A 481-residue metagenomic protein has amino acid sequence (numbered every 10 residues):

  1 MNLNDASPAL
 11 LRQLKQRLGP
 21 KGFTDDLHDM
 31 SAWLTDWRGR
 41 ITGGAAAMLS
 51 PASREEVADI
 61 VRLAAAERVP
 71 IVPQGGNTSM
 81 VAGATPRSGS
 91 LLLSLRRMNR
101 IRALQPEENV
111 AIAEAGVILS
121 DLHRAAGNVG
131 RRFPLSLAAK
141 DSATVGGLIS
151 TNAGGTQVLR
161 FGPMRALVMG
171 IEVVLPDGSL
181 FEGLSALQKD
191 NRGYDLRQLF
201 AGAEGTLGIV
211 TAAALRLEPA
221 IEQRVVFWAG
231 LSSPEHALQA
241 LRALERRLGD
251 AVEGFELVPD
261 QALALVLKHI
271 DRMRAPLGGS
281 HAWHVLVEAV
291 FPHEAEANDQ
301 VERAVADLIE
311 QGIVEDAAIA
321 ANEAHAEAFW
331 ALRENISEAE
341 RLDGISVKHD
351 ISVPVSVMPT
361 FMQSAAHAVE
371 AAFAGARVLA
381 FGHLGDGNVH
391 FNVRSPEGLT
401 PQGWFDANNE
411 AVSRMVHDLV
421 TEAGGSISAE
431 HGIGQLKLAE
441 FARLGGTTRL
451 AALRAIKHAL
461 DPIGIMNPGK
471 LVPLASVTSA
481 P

Functional and structural regions predicted by a protein language model:
M1-R62, S79-N109, A262-R274, E323-V347 (+3 more regions): N-terminal flexible segment immediately upstream of the FAD-binding catalytic core in FAD-dependent oxidoreductases
G19-P20, T421-I433, H458, P462-M466: Alpha-helix capping/hinge segments and adjacent helical runs
L27-S31, V225-L231, L238-M415, L419 (+1 more regions): C-terminal substrate-recognition/cap domain of FAD-linked oxidoreductases
R100-E107, A111-G254, M466, P481: FAD-binding subdomain of flavoenzyme oxidoreductases
V145, L257-L267, A318-A331, S428-R443 (+1 more regions): Short proline/glycine- and acidic-rich turn/helix-capping motifs at secondary-structure junctions
S179, L438-P481: Activity-critical C-terminal alpha-helical subdomain
